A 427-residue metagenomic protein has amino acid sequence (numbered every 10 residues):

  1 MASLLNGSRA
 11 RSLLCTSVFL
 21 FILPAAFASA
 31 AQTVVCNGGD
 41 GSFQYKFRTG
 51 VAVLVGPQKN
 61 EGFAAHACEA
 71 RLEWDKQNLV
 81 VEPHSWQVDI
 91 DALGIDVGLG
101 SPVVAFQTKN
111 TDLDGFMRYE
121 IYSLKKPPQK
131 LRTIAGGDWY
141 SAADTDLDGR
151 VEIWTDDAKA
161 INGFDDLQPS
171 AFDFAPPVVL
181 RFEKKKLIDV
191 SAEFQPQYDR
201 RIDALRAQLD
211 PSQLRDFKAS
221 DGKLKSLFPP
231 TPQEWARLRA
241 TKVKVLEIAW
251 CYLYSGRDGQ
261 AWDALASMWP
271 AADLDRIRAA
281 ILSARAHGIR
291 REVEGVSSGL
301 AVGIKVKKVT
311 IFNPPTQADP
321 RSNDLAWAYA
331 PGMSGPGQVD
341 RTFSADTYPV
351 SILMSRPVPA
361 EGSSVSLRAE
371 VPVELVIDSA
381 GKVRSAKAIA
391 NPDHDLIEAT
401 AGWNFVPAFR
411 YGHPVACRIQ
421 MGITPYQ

Functional and structural regions predicted by a protein language model:
M1-S12: N-terminal secretory signal peptides that target proteins for export/translocation
C15-A26: Bacterial N-terminal signal peptides
S29-V51, P57-N60, T155-K308: Acidic, small-residue rich beta-repeat scaffolds with periodic aromatic anchors
G39-T49, W86-G98, G137-V151: Beta-propeller blade termini
F63-H66, D112-M117, Q168-A175: Short, solvent-exposed loop/turn segments at conserved positions within beta-propeller repeat blades
E69-P83, E120-A135, R181-D189: Surface-exposed loop/turn elements that mediate protein-protein interactions on large endomembrane-trafficking
I95-F106, T111, D144-W154, G412: Acidic, glycine-anchored loop motifs typical of Ca2+
V302-Q427: Charge-biased low-complexity segments
